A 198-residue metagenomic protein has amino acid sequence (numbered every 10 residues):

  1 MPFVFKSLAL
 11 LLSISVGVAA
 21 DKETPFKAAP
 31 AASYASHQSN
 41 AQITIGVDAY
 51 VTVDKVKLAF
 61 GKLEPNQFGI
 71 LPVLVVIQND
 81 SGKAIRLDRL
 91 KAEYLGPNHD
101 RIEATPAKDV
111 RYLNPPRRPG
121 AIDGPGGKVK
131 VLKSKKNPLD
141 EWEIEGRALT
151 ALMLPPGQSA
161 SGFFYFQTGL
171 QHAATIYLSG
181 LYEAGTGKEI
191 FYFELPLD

Functional and structural regions predicted by a protein language model:
P2-L10: Sec-dependent signal peptide recognition, specifically the positively charged N-region followed immediately by
F3, S15-G17, K55: Detector for intrinsically disordered, low-structure N-terminal pre-sequences
A9-A19: Hydrophobic h-region of N-terminal signal peptides that target proteins for export in Gram-negative bacteria
A20-D198: Conserved functional micro-motifs across diverse proteins
